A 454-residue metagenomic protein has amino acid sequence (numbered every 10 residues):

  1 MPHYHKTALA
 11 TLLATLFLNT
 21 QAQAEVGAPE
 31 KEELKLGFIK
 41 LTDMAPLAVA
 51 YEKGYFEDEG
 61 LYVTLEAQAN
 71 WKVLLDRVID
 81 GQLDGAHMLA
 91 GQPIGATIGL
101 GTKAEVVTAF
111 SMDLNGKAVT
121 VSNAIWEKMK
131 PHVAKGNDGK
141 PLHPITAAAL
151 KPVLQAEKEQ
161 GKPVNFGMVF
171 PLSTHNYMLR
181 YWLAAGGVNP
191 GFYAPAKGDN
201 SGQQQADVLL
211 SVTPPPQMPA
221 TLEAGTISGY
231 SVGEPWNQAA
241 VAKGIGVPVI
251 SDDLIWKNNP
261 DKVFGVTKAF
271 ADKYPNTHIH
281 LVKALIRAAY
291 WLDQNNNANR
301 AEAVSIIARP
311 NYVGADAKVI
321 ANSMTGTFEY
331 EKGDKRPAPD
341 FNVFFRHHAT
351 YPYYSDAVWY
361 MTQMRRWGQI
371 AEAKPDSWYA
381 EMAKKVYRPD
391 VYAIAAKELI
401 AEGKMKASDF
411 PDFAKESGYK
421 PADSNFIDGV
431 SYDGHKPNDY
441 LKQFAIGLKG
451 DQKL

Functional and structural regions predicted by a protein language model:
M1-L9: Bacterial N-terminal signal peptides that target proteins for export
A8-N19: Bacterial N-terminal signal peptides
E25-Q205, L209-S211, P219-A224, S228-N258: Short, glycine-/small- and polar/acidic-enriched structural segments that line small-molecule recognition paths
L34-K35, V164-V169, A269-D272, A289-N296 (+1 more regions): Second-shell loop/turn segments in exported
L41, Q68-K72, H87, V169-T174 (+4 more regions): Soluble non-cytosolic domains of exported or imported proteins
E52, L61, I79-L83, I98 (+4 more regions): Sec-exported extracytoplasmic/periplasmic mature domains
P215-E329: Pocket-lining segment of extracytoplasmic ligand-binding domains
N311-L454: Segments of small-molecule ligand-sensing domains
